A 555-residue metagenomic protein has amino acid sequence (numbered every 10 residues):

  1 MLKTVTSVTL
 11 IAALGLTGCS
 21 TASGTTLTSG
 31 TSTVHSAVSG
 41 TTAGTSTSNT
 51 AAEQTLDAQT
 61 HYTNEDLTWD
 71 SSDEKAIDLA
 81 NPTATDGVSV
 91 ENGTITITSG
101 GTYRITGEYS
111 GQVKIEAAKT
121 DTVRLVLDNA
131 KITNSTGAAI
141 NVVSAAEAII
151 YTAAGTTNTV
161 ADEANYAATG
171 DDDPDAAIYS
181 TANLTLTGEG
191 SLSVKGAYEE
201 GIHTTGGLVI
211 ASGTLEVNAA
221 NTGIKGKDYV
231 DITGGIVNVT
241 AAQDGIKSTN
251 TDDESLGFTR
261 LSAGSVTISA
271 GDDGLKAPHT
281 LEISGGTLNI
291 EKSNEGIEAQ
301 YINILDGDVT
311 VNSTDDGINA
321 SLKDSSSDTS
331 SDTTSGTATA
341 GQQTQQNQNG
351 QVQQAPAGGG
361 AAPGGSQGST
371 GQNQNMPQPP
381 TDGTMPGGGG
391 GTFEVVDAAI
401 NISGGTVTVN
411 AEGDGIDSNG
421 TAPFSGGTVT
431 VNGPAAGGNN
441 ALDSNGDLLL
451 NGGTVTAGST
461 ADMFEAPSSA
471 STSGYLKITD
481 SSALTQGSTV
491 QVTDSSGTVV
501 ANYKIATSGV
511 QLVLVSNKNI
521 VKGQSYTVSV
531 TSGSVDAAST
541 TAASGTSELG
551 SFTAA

Functional and structural regions predicted by a protein language model:
L2-A555: A composition-driven surface/loop motif
